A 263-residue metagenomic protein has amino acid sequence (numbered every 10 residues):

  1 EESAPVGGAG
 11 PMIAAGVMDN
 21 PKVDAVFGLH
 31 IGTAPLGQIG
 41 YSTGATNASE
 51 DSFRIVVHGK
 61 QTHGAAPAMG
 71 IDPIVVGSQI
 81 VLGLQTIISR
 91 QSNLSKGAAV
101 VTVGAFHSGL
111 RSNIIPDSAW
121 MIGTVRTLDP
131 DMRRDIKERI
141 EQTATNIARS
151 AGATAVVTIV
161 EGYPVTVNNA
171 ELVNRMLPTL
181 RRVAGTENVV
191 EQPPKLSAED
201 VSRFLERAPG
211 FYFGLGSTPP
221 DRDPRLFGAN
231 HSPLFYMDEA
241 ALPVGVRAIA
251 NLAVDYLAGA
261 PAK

Functional and structural regions predicted by a protein language model:
E1-F106, L110-P116, E199: Histidine/acidic-residue-rich, glycine-tolerant segments that coordinate divalent metal ions
V75-K263: Metal-dependent amide/peptide-bond hydrolase catalytic core, centered on the "pita-bread" metallohydrolase fold
